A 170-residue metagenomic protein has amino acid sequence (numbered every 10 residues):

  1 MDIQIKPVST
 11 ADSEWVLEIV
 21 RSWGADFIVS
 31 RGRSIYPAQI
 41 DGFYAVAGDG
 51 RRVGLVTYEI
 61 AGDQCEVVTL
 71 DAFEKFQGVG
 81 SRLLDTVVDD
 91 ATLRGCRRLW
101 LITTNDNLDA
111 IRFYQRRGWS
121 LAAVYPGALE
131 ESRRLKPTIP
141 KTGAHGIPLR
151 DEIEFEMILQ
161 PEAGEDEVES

Functional and structural regions predicted by a protein language model:
M1-A11, I153, L159-S170: Conserved N-terminal entry element of GNAT/NAT acetyltransferase domains
P7-Q77, S81-D85, I158: Acetyl-CoA-dependent GNAT
F27, I35-P37, D49-R51, L55-T57 (+2 more regions): Conserved acyl-donor/pantetheine-binding loop and adjacent beta-alpha core of acyl/acetyltransferases and related
Q77-D90, R112-R116: Conserved acetyl-CoA-binding loop-helix of GNAT-fold acetyltransferases
A91-T103: Conserved GNAT acetyl-CoA-binding A-motif
L101-A110, P126-R133: Conserved beta-strand-loop-alpha-helix junction that forms the acyl-donor binding cleft
